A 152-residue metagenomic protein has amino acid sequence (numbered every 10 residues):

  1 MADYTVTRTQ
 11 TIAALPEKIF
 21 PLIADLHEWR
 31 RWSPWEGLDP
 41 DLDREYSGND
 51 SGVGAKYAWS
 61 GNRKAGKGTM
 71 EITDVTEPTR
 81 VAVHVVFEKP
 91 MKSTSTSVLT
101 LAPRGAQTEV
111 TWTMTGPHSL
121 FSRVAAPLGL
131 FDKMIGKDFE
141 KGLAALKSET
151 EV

Functional and structural regions predicted by a protein language model:
M1-N49: Hydrophobic ligand-binding cavity/cleft-lining segments
A2, N49-S51, N62-K64, K89-S93 (+1 more regions): A generic structural micro-feature
A2-A13, T73, A102-T108, S148-V152: Aromatic-glycine hotspot motif
T5-T7, A65-M70, K92-V98: Short, surface-exposed coil-to-beta transition loops
A55-N62, A82-E88: Short beta-strand segments that buttress and anchor functional surface loops
T76-V81: Short, conserved beta-turn/loop elements at beta-strand boundaries and strand-helix junctions
A82-K141, L146-S148, V152: Beta-strand/loop substructures that line and gate deep hydrophobic ligand-binding cavities in soluble
